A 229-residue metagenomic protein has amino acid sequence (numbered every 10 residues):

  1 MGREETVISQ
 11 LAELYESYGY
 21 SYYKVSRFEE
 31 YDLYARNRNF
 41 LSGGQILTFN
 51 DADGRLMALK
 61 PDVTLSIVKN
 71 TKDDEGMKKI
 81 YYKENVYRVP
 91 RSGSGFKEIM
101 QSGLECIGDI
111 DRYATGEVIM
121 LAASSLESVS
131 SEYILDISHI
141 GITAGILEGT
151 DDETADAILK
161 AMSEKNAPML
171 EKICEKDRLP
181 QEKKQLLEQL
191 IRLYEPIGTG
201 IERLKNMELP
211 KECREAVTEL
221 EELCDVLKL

Functional and structural regions predicted by a protein language model:
G2-Y18, E30, S42-G44, D62-D73 (+2 more regions): Positively charged, Gly/Ser-enriched RNA/tRNA-binding surfaces
S21-V25, L47-T48, L229: Short secondary-structure junctions
Y22-V25, I80-Y82, I134-S138: A structural signal for short, well-ordered beta-strand segments and their strand-loop junctions that often border
R27-M57: Polyanion/phosphate-binding surface patch
R36, S92-K97, I146-G149: Short acidic, glycine/serine/threonine-rich loops at helix termini
G44-D51, D152-E175, L179: Acidic, His- and aromatic-enriched active-site or binding-groove loops in soluble protein domains that engage sugars
R55-M57, S130-Y133: Short active-site oxyanion
I137-T150: Short, conserved secondary-structure transition motifs
